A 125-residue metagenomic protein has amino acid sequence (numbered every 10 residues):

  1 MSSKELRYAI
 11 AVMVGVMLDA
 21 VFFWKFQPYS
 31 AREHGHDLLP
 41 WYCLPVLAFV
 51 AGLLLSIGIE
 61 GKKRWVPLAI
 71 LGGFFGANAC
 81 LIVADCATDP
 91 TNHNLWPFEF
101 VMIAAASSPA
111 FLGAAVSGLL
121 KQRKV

Functional and structural regions predicted by a protein language model:
K4-F22: Alpha-helical transmembrane segments
E5, L54-G61, V116, L120: Structural signal for the C-terminal ends of transmembrane alpha-helices and the immediately following loop
M13, W24, L39-L47: Short hydrophobic alpha-helical membrane-embedded segments
W24-Q27, P67-I70, H93: Alpha-helical transmembrane segments of multi-pass membrane proteins
Q27-W41, A77-M102: Interfacial non-cytosolic loop connecting adjacent transmembrane helices
L44-R64: Canonical alpha-helical transmembrane segments
K63-G76: Central hydrophobic cores of alpha-helical transmembrane segments in multi-pass integral membrane proteins
T91-V125: Alpha-helical membrane-associated segments of multi-pass integral membrane proteins
